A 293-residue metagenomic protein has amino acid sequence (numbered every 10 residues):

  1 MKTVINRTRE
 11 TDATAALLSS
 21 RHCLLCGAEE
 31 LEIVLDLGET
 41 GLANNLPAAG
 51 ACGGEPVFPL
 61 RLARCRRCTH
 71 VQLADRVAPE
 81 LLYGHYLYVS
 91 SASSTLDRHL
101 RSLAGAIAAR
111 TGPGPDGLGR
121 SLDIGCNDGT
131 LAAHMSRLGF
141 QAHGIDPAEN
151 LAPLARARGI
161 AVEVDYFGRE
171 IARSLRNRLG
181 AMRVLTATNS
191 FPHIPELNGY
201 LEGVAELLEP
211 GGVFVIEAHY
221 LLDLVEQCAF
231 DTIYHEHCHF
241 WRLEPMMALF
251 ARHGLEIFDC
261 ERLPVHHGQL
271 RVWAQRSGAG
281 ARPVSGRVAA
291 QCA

Functional and structural regions predicted by a protein language model:
K2-T95, E261, R271-W273: N-terminal juxtadomain amphipathic helix that follows a signal peptide/anchor or precedes a small N-terminal auxiliary
E55-N150, L154, A229, Y234: Extended interfacial segments that mediate partner engagement and assembly in macromolecular machines
G159-A172: Conserved SAM-binding strand-loop segment of SAM-dependent methyltransferases
E170-G180: Short amphipathic alpha-helix with an adjacent loop that forms part of the alpha/beta core around
R183-T186: A conserved beta-strand element that flanks and buttresses the S-adenosyl-L-methionine
N198-V213: A short glycine-rich, Lys/Arg-flanked "PGG" loop and its adjoining helix->strand segment in the class I
F214-H239, L243-P245, F250: Short, glycine-/aromatic-enriched active-site segment of Class I SAM-dependent methyltransferases
H267-A293: Flexible, glycine-/basic-rich loop-and-beta segments that form/coincide with the SAM-dependent methyltransferase
